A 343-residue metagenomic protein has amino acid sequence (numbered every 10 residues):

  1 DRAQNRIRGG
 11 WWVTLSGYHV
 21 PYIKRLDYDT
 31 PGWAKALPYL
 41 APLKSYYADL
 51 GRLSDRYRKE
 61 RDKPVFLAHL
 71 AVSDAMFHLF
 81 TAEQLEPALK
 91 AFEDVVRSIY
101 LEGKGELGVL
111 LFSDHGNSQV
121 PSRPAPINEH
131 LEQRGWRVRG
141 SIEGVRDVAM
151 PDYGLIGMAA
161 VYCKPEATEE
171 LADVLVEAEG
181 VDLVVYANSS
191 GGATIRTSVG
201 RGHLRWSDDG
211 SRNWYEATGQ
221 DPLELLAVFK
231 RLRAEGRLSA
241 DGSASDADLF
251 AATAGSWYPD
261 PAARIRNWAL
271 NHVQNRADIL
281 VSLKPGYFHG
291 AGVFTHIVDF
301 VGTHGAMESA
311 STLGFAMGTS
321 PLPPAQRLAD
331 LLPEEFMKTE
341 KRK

Functional and structural regions predicted by a protein language model:
D1-G10, E86-S98, I127-G144: Acidic, His- and aromatic-enriched active-site or binding-groove loops in soluble protein domains that engage sugars
D1-P87, A91, R212-Y258, R276 (+2 more regions): His/Asp/Glu-rich, glycine-adjacent segments that coordinate divalent cations and/or stabilize oxyanion chemistry on
D62-P64, G105-G108, G180, R276: Loop/turn elements at helix/coil->beta-strand transitions in domains of secreted/extracellular proteins
A71-A75, G116-S118, P285-H289, L322: Short, solvent-exposed loop/turn segments at secondary-structure junctions
M76-H78, V120-P121, N128-S141, E170-L171 (+1 more regions): Short helix/loop capping segments that flank catalytic or ligand/cofactor-binding pockets
T81-E86, S122-E132, G200-G202, H296-V298: Short secondary-structure boundary/capping segments
F92-I127, L280: Metal-dependent active-site segment of extracytoplasmic phospho-/sulfohydrolases and closely related
D147-E334: Active-site neighborhoods of enzymes that stabilize oxyanions during catalysis
